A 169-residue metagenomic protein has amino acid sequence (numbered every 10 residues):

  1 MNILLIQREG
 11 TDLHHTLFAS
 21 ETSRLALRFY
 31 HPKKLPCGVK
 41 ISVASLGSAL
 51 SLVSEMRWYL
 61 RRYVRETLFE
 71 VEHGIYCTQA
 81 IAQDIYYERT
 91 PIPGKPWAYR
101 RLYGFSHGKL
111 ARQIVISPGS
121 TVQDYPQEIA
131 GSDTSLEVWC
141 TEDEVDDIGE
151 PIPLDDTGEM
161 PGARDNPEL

Functional and structural regions predicted by a protein language model:
N2-P118, P126: Hydrophobic alpha-helical segments that drive targeting, anchoring, or assembly
P93-L169: Acidic, proline/glycine-rich low-complexity IDRs
